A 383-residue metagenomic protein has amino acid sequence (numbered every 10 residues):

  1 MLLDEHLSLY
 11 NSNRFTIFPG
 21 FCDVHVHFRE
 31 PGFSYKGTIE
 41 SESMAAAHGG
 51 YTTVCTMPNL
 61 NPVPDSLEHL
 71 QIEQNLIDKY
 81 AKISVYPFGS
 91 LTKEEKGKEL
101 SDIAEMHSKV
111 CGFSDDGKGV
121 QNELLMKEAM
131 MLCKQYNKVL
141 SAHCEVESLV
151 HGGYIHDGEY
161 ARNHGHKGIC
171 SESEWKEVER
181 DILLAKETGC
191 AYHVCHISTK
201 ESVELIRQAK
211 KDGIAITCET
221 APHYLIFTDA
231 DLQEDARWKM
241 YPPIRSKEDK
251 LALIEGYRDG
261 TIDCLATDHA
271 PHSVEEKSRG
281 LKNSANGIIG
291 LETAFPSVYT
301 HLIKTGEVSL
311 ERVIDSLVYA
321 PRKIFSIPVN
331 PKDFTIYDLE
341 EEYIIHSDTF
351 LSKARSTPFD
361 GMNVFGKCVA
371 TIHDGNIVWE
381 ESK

Functional and structural regions predicted by a protein language model:
M1-G20: Histidine-rich, glycine-flanked metal-binding segment
R14, H25, A46, G50 (+11 more regions): Divalent metal-coordination and catalytic microenvironments
F15-I77: Metal-associated gating/positioning segment near the N- to mid-region
V24-G37, P58-L60, Y86-E99, G117 (+1 more regions): Active-site mouth loops of central-metabolism enzymes
N75-L91: A glycine-rich helix N-cap at a beta->alpha junction
E99-L265: Histidine/acidic residue-rich metal-binding segments in metalloenzymes
N163-A191, R258-D259, D263-A266, A270-Y337: His/Asp/Glu-enriched, well-ordered alpha-helical/loop segment that forms or immediately abuts the divalent-metal
G280-N283, P331-K383: C-terminal cap of metal-dependent C-N hydrolases
